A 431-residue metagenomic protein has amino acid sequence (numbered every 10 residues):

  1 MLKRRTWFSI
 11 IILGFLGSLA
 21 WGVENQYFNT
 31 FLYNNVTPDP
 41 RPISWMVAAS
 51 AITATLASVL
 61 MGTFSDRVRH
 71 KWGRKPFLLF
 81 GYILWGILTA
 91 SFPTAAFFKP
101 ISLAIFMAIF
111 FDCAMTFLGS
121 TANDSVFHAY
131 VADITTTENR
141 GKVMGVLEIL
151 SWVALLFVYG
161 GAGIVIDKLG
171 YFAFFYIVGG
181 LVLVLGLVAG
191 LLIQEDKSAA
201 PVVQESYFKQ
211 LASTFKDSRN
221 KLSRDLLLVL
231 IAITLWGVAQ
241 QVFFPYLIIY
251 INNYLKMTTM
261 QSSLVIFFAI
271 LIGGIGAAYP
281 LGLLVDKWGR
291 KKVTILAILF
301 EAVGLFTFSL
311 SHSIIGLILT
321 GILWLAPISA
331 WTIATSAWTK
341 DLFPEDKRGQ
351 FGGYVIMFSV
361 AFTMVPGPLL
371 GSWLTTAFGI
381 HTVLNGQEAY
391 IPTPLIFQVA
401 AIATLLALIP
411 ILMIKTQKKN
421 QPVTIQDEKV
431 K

Functional and structural regions predicted by a protein language model:
M1-A51, L227-A232, W236-L255, S262-V265: Helix-loop boundary and gating motifs at the non-cytosolic
M1-K3, D196-I231, D427-K431: Juxtamembrane intracellular "pre-TM" segments in multi-pass secondary transporters
F15, L88, A95, I101-A122 (+1 more regions): Hydrophobic core of transmembrane alpha-helices in multi-pass small-molecule transporters, especially MFS/SLC-type
A54, G141-I166, I356-P368: Glycine-rich segments within core transmembrane alpha-helices of 12-TM secondary carriers
S58-K71, I166, G276-G289, T375: Helix-to-loop junctions at the C-terminal end of transmembrane segments in multipass secondary transporters
R74-K75, I164-L181, T375-A403: A membrane-interface helix-boundary motif in multi-pass transporters
K75-S91, K292-T307: Structural signature of the two symmetry-related core transmembrane helices
F92-F97, L183-Q194, I396-D427: Multi-pass alpha-helical transporter architecture, strongest for 12-TM Major Facilitator/SLC carriers used
